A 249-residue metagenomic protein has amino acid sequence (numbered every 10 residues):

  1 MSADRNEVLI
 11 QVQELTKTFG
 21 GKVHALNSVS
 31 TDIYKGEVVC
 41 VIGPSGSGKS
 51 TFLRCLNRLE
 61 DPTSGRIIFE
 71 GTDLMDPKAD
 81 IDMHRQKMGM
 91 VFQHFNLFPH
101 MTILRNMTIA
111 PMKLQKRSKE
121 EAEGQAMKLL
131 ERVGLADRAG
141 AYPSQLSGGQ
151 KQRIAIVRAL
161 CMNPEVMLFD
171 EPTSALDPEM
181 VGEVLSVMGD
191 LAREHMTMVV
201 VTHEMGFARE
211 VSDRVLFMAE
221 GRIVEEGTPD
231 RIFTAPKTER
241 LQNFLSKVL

Functional and structural regions predicted by a protein language model:
M1-S2: Basic/polar N-terminal segments that are highly enriched at the extreme N-terminus, encompassing both cleavable
R5-P229: ABC family nucleotide-binding domain
A219-E220, E226, D230-L249: C-terminal boundary and immediately downstream tail of ABC-type ATPase nucleotide-binding domains
